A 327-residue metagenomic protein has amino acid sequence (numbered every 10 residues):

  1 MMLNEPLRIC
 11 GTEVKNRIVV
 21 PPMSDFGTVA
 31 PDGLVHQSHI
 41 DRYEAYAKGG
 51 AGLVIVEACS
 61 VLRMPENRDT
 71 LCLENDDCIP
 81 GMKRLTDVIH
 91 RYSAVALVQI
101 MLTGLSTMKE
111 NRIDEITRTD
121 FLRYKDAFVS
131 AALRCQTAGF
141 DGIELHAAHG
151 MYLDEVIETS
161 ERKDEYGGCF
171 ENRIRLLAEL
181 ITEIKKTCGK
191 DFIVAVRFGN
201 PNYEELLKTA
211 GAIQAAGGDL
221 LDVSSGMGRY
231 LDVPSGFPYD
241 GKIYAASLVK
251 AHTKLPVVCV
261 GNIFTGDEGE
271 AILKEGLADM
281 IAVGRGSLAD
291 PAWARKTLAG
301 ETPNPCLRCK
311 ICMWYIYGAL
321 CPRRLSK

Functional and structural regions predicted by a protein language model:
M1-K327: Flavin-dependent oxidoreductase catalytic cores
